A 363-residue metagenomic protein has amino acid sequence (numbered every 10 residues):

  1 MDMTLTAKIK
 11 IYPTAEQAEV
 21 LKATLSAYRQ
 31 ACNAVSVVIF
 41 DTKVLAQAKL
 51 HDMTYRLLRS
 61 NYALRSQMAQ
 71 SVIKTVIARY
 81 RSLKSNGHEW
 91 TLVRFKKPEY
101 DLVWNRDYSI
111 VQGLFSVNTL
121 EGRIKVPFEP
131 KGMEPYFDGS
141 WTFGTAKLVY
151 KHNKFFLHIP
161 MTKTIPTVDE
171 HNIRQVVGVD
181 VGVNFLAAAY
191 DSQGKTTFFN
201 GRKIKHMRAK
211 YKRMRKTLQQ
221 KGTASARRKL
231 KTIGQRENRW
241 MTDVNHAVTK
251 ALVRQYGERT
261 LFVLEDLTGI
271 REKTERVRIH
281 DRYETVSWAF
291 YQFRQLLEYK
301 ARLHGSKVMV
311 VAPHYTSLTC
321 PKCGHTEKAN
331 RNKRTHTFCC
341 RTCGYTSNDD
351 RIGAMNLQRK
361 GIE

Functional and structural regions predicted by a protein language model:
M1-E363: Nucleic-acid substrate recognition interfaces
